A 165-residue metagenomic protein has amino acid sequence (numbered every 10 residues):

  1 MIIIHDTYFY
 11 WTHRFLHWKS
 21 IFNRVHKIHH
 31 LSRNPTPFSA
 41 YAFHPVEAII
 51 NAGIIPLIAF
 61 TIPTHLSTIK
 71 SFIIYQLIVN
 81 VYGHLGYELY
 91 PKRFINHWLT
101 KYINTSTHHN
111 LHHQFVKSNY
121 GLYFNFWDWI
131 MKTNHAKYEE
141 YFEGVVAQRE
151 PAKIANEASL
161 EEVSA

Functional and structural regions predicted by a protein language model:
M1-Y10, R14, L99: Membrane-embedded alpha-helical segments that form the functional core of polytopic membrane enzymes, especially those
K19-A165: Cytosolic/stromal cytosol-facing helical appendages immediately following the last transmembrane segment
